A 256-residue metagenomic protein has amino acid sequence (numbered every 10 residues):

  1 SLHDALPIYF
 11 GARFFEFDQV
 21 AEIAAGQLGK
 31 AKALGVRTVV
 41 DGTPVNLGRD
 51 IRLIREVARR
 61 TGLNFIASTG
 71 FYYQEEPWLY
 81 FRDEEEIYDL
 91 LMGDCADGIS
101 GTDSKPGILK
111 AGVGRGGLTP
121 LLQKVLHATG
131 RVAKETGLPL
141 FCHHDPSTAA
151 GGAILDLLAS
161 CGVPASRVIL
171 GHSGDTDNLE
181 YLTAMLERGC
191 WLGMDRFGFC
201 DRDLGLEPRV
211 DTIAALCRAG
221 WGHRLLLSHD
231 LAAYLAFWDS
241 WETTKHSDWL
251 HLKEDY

Functional and structural regions predicted by a protein language model:
S1, V39, F71, A133 (+2 more regions): Divalent metal-coordination and catalytic microenvironments
H3-L6: Short, small-residue-biased leader/transition segments that mark boundaries at the very start of proteins
G42, D195-R196, W221-T244: Short acidic/histidine-rich active-site segments
V45, L170-T176, R196-A215: Active-site glycine- and acidic-residue-rich loops that bind and position anionic ligands or nucleotide-like cofactors
R52-R55, P120-K124, S147-C161, N178-E187: Distinct, well-ordered alpha-helical segments
E56-R60, N64-P139, W191, G198-C200: Active-site gating/metal-coordination segments in enzymes
G62-L63, T136-P139, A159-S166, A184-G193 (+1 more regions): Glycine-enriched alpha-helix->loop->beta-strand junction motifs that scaffold or abut catalytic
P139-P146, R167-D175: Catalytic beta/alpha-barrel core
